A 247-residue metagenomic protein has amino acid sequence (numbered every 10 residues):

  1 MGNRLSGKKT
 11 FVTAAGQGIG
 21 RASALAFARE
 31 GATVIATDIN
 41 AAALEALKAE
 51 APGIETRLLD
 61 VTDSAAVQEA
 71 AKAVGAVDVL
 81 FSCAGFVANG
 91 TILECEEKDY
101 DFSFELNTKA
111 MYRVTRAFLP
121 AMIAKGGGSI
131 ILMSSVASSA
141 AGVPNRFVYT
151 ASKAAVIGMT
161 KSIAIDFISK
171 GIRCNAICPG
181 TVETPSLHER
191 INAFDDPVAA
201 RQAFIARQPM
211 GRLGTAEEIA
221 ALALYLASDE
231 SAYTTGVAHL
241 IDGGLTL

Functional and structural regions predicted by a protein language model:
A41, P179-E189: Short, flexible catalytic-loop segment of classical short-chain dehydrogenase/reductase
T91-I92, E96-F104, F204: Substrate-binding pocket helix/loop in short-chain dehydrogenase/reductase
Y112, R212-I241, T246: C-terminal substrate-recognition "lid" of short-chain dehydrogenase/reductases
T115, S152, T160: Active-site helix of classical SDR
P120, I165-D166, A232: Alpha-helical segment proximal to the catalytic Tyr-Lys
S135: Residue(s) in the substrate-gating loop at a strand-loop-helix junction that position the organic substrate next
I168, R173, T234-G236: Short, small/polar-rich loop/turn modules that mediate ligand/substrate recognition or access, typified
